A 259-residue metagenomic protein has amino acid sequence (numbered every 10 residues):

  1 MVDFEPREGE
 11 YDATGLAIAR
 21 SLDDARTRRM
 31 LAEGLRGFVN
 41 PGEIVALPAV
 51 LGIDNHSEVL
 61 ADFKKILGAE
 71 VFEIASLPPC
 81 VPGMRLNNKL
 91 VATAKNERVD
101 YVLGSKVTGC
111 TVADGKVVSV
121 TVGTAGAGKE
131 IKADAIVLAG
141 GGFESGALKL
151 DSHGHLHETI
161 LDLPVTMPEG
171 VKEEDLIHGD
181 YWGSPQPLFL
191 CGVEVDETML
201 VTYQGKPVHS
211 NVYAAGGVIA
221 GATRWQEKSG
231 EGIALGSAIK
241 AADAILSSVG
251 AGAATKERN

Functional and structural regions predicted by a protein language model:
M1-N259: Residues forming the flavin
